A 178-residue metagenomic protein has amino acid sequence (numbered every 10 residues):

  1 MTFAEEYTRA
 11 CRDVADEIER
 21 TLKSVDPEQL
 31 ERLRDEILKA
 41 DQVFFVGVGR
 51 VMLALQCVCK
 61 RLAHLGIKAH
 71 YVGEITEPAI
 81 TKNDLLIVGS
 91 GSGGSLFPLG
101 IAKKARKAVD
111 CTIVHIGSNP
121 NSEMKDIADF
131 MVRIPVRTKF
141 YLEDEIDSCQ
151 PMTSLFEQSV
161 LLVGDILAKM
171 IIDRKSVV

Functional and structural regions predicted by a protein language model:
M1-K23: Generic N-terminal amphipathic, Lys/Arg-enriched alpha-helix
C11-D13, D35-A40, A79-K82, G100: A short alpha-helix capping/helix-coil boundary motif
D13, E17-R20, R32, C57 (+2 more regions): Alpha-helical scaffold segments in soluble metabolic enzymes
E17, T21-V25, L65, I134 (+2 more regions): Change "in soluble alpha/beta enzymes" to "in soluble alpha/beta proteins
L22-K39: A short, well-structured juxtamembrane/interface segment
F44-L162: Glycine-rich phosphate-binding loops that contact phosphosugars or nucleotide phosphates
V177: Conserved small/polar residues in nucleotide/adenosyl-binding loops
